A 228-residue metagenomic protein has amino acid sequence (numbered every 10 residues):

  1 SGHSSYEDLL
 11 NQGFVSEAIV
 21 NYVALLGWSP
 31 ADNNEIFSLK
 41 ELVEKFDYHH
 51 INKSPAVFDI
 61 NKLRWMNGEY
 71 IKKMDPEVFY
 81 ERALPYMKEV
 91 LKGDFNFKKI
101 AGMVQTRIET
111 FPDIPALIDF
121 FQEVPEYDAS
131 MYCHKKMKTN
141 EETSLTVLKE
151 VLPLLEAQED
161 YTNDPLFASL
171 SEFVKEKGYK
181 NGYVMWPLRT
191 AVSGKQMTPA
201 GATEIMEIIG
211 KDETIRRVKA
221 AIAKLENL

Functional and structural regions predicted by a protein language model:
S1-I71, P85, W186-M197, A220-A221: Alpha-helical recognition segments enriched in aromatics with Gly/Pro capping that present substrate-recognition
A18, F37, F58, V78 (+4 more regions): Alpha-helix N-cap and coil->helix boundary residues
V23, M66-N67, A101-I108, F121 (+3 more regions): Short alpha-helical scaffolding segments that buttress acidic/His motifs in well-ordered protein cores
W28-D32, I51-N52, K72-P76, K92-G93 (+6 more regions): Intrinsically disordered or highly flexible coil/loop and linker segments, enriched in small and charged/polar residues
M66-N67, Y86, Q122-E126, I208-T214 (+1 more regions): Short alpha-helical linear motifs
P76-K177: Small-residue-rich helix-loop
D164-E226: Charged substrate- and nucleic-acid-binding regions of tRNA-handling and nucleotidyl-transfer enzymes, centered on
